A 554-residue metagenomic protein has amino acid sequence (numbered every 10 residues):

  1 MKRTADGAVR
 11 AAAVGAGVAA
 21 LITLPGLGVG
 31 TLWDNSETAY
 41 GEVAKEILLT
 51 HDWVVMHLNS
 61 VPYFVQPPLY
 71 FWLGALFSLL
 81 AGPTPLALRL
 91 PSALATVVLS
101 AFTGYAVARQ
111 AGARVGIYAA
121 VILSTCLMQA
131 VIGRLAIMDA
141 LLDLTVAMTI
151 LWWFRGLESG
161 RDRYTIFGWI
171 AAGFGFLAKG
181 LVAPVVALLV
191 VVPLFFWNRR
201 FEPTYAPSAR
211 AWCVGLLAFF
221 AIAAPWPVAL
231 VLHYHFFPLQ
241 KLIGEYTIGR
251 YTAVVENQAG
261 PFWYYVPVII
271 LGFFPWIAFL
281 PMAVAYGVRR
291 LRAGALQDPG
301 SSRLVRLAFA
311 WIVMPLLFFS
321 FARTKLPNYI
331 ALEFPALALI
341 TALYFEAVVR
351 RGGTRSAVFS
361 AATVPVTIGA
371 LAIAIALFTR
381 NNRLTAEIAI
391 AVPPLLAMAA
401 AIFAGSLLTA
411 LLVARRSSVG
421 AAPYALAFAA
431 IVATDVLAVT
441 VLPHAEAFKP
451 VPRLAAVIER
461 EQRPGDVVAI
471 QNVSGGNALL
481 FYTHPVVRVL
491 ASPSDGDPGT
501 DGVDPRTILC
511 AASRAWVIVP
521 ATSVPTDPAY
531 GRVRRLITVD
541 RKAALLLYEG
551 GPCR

Functional and structural regions predicted by a protein language model:
M1-T354: Membrane-integral, polyisoprenol-dependent glycosyltransferases of the GT-C/oligosaccharyltransferase superfamily
K2-R3, I166-W169, Y286-R554: Membrane-embedded architecture of ER/inner-membrane glycosylation machinery
